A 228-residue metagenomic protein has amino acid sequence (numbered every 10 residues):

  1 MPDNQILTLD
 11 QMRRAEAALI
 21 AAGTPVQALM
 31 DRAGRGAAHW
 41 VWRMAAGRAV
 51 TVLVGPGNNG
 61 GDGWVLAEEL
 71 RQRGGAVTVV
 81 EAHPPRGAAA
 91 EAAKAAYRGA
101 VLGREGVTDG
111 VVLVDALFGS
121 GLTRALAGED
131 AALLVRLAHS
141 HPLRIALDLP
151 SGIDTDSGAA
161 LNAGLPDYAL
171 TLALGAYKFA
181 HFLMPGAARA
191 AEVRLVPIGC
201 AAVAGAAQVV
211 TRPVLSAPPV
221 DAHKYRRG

Functional and structural regions predicted by a protein language model:
M1-A82, F179-G228: Small-residue (G/A/S/T)-rich helix-start motifs and N-terminal tracts that mark the onset
A38-G119, A125-L147: Nucleotide and nucleotide-moiety/phosphate-recognizing core
Y97-L102, G152-D156, P213-P219: Short gly/ser/thr-rich secondary-structure transition/capping motifs
V111-V112, L117-Q208: Internal gly/pro-rich beta-alpha loop/helix module that stabilizes soluble enzyme cofactors or their anionic handles
